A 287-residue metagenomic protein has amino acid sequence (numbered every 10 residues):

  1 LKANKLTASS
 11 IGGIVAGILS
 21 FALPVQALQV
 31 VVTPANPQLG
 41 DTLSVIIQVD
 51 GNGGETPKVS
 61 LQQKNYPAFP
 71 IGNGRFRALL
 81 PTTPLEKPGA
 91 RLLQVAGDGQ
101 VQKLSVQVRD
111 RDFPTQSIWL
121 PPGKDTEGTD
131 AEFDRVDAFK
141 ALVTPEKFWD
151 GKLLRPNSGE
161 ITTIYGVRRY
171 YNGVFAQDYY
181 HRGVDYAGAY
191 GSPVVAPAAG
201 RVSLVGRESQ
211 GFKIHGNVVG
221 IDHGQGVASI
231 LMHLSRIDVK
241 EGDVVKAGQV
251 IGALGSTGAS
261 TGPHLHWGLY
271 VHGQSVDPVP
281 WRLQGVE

Functional and structural regions predicted by a protein language model:
L1-I14: Bacterial N-terminal signal peptides that target proteins for export
A22-P24: N-terminal signal peptide c-region/cleavage motif recognized by signal peptidases
Q26-S105, D110-R111: Cationic-aromatic interfacial patches
Q48, D98, V205-R207, V250 (+1 more regions): Short, surface-exposed secondary-structure boundary micro-motifs
S105-H215: Surface-exposed, glycine-biased beta-strand/turn segments
P193-L204, R236-L254: Short, well-structured beta-strand-loop connectors
P197-S235, P263, G268: Zn2+-dependent peptidoglycan hydrolase active-site motif and core
D243-P263, W267-E287: Extended, charge-rich intrinsically disordered regulatory tails
